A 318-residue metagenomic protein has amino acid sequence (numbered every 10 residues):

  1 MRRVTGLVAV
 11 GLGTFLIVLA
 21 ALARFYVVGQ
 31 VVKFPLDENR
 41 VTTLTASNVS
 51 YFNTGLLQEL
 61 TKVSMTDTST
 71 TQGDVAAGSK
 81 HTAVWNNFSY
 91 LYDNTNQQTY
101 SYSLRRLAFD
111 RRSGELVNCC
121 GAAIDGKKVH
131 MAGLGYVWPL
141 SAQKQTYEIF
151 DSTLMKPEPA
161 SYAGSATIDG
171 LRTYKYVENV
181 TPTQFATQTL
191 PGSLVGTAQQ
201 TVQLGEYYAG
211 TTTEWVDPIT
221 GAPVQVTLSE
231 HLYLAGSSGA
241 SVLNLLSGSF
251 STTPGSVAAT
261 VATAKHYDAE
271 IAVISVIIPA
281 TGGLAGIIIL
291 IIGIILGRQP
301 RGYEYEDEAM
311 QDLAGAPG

Functional and structural regions predicted by a protein language model:
M1-L36: Hydrophobic secretory-pathway targeting helix
R2-G6, Y267-G318: Juxtamembrane interface at the cytosolic side of transmembrane helices
R24-D93, Q97-T99: Juxtamembrane non-transmembrane segments of integral membrane proteins
K33-P35, P191, T253: Generic structural signal for alpha-helix starts
S47, N179-T183, H231: Solvent-exposed coil/turn segments that connect beta secondary-structure elements in extracytoplasmic/periplasmic
S89-A163: A cross-kingdom signal targeting lumenal/periplasmic-facing segments of multi-pass membrane and secretory-pathway
G133-Q225: Membrane-proximal low-complexity regions enriched in glycine and acidic/polar residues
V195-V276: Membrane-proximal extracellular "stem/stalk" segments of glycoproteins immediately N-terminal to a transmembrane helix
